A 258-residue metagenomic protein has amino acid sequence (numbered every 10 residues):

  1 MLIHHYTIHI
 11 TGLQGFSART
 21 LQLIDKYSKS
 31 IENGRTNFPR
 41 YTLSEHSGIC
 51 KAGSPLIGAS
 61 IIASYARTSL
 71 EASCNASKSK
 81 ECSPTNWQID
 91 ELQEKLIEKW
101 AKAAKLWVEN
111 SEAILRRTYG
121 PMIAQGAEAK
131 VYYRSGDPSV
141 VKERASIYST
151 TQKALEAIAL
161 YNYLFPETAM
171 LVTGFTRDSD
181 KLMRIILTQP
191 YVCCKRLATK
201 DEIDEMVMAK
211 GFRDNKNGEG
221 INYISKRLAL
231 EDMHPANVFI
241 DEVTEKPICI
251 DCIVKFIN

Functional and structural regions predicted by a protein language model:
M1-A63: Intrinsically disordered, low-structural-confidence terminal and linker regions
C50-D137: ATP-binding glycine-rich phosphate-binding loop
V108-Y119, L164-M170, R213-N222: Short linear interaction motifs
R116-L164: ATP-binding glycine-rich loop module of kinase domains
S139, I185-L187, A229, I248: Protein kinase-like catalytic core scaffold
S139-S146, P190-V192, D251-I253: Active-site ExK catalytic segment of metal-dependent nucleases
N162, T168-N217: Conserved structural core of kinase catalytic domains
N222-N258: Catalytic activation segment of kinase domains across protein kinase-like and atypical kinase folds
